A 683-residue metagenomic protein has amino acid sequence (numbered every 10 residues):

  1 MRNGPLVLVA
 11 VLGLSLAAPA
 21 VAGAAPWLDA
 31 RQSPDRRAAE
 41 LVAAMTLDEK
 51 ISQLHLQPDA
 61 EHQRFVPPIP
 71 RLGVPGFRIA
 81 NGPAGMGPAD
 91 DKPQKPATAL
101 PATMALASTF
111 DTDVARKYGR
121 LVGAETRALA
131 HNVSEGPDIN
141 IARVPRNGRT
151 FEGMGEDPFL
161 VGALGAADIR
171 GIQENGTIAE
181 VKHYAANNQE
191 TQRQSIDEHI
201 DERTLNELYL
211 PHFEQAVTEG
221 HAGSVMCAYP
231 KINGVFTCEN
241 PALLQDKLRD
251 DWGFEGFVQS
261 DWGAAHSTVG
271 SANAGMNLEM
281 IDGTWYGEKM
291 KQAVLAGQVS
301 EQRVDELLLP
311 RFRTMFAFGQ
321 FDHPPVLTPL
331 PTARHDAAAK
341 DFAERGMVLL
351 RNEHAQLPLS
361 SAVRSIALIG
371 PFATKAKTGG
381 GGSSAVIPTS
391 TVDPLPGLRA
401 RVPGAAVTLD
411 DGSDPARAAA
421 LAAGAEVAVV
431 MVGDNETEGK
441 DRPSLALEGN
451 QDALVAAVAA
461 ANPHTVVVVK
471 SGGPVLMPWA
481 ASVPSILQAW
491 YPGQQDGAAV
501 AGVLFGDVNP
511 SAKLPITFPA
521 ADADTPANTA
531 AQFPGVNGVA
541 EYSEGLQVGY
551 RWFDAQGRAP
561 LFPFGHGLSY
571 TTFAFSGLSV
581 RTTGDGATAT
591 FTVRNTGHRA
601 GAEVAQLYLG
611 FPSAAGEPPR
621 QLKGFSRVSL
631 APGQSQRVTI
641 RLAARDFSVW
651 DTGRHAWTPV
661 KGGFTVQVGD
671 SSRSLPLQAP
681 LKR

Functional and structural regions predicted by a protein language model:
M1-P5: Positively charged n-region of N-terminal signal peptides that target proteins for export
V7-P19: Bacterial N-terminal signal peptides
A22-W650, A656-T658, G663-R673: Glycoside hydrolase catalytic-domain context in secreted enzymes
S674-R683: Short beta-strand elements
